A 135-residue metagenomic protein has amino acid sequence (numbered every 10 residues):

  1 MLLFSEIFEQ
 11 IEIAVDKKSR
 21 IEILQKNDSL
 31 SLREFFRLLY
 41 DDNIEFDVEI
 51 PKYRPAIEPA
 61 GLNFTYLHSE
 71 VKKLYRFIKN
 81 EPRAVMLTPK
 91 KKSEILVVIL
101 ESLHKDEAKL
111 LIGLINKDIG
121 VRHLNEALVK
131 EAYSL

Functional and structural regions predicted by a protein language model:
M1-L135: N-terminal nucleic-acid-engaging modules of covalent nucleotidyltransferase systems
